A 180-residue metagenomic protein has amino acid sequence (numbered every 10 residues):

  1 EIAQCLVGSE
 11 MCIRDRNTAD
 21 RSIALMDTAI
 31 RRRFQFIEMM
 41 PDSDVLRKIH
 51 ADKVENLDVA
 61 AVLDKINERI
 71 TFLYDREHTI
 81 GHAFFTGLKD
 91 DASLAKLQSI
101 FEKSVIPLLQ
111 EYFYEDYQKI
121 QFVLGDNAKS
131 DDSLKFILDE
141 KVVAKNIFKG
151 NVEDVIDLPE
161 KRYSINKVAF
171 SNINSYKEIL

Functional and structural regions predicted by a protein language model:
E1-G8, I13: Single conserved hydrophobic/aromatic residue that forms the stacking wall/gate of nucleotide- or nucleobase-binding
Q4, D27-A29, R69-E77, D154-V155: A general structural signal for short secondary-structure junctions and capping/turn motifs
S9-E10, I30-Q35, I80: Short glycine-/polar-rich loops that comprise or flank the Walker A/P-loop and associated switch/sensor motifs
R14-D20, M40-D42: A short beta-strand-to-loop transition that corresponds to the Sensor-1 phosphate-sensing loop of AAA+ P-loop ATPases
R21-M26, V45-I49: Switch/connector loops and helix/strand junctions flanking conserved nucleotide-binding motifs in nucleotide-processing
L25-S43: A short helix-turn-beta junction within AAA+ P-loop NTPase domains corresponding to the substrate/partner-engaging
R47-I137, K141: Conserved AAA+ ATPase small/helical "lid" subdomain
Q121-L180: C-terminal engagement/docking regions of AAA+ P-loop ATPases
